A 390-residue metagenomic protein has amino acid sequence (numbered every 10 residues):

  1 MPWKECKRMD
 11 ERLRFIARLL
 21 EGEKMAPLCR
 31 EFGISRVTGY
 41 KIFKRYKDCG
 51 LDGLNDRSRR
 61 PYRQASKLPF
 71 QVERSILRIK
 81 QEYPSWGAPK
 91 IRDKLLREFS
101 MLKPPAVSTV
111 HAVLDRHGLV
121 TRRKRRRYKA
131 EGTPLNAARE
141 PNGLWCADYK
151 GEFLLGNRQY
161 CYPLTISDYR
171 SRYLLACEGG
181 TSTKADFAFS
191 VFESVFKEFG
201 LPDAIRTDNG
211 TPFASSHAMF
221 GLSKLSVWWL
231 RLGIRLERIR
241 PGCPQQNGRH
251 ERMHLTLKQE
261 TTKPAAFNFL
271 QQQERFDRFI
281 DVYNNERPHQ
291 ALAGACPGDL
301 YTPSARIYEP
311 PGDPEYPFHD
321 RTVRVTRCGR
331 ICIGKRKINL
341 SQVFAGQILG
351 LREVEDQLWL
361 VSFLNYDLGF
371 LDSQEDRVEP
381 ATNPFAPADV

Functional and structural regions predicted by a protein language model:
M1-K47: Double-stranded DNA-binding cores of transcription factors and transposases
F15, L28-C29, G39-I42, G50 (+15 more regions): Mobile genetic element proteins and their domesticated derivatives, centered on retroelements and DNA transposons
L51-A147, E152, S223-S226, C296-E309: Basic, flexible linker segments flanking DNA-binding modules in nucleic acid-interacting mobile-element proteins
K67-F70, S108, A112-Y173, T181 (+3 more regions): Mobile-element integrase/transposase regions, centering on the N-terminal DNA-binding/Zn-coordinating module
L175-A176, G369: A structural microfeature
F196-M219, R240-G242, N247, C296-P297: Acidic/histidine-rich, metal-coordinating catalytic segments
G221, L225-E309, G350, V354-Q357: Charged alpha-helix within mobile-element recombinases
I280, N284-V390: C-terminal, beta-rich DNA-binding module of retroviral/retroelements integrases
